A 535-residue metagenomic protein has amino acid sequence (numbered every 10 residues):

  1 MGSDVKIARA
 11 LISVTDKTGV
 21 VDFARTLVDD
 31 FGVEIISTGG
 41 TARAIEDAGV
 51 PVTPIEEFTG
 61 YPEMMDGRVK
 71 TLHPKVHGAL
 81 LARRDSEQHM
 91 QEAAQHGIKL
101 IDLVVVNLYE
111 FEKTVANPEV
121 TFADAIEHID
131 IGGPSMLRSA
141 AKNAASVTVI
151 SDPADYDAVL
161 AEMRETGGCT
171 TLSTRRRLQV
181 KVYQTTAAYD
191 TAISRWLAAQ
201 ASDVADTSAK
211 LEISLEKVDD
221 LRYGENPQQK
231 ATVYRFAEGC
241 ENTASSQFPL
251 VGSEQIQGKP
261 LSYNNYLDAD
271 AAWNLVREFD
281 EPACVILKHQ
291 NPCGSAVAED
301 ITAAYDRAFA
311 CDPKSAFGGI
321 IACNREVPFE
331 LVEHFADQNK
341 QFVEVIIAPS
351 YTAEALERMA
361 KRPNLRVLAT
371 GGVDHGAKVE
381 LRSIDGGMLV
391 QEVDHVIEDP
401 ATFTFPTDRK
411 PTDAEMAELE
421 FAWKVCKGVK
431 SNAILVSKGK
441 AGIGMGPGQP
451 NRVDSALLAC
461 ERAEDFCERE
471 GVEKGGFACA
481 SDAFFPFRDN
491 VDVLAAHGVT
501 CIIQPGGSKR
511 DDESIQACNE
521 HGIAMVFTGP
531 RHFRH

Functional and structural regions predicted by a protein language model:
M1-F58: N-terminal glycine-/serine-/threonine-rich phosphate-binding loop
G2-I12, V106-Y109, Y189-T191, R195-H535: ATP-dependent carboxylate/acyl-activation modules
V28-D29, E46, D130, A141 (+3 more regions): Anion (oxyanion) recognition and catalysis
I35, V52, V147-V149, V367 (+1 more regions): Hydrophobic beta-strand scaffold residues
G40-F111: Glycine-rich nucleotide/cofactor/substrate-binding loop typically near the N-terminus or early in the first domain
R84-P134, R138-A141, T404-D413: Active-site/ligand-binding-proximal alpha/beta "capping" segment
M136, N143-V159: Mobile "lid/hinge" segments at catalytic clefts and subdomain interfaces of large enzymes
P153-A154, A158-K210: Non-catalytic interaction/clamp surfaces of large macromolecular machines
